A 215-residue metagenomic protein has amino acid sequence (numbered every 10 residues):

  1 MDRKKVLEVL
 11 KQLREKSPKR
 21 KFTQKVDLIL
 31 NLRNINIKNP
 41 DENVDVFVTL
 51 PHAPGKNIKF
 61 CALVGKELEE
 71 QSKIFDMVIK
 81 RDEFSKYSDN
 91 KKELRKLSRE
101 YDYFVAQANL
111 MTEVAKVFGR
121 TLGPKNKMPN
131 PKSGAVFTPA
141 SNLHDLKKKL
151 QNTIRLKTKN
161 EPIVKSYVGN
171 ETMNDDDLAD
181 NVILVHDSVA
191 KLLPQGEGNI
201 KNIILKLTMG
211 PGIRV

Functional and structural regions predicted by a protein language model:
E8-K16: Interdomain regulatory linker/hinge segments that flank or connect interaction modules in polarity/junction/synaptic
K16-E70, K86, N90-K92: Translation machinery proteins
R20-K25, L192-I204: Flexible, glycine/charged-enriched surface loops at secondary-structure junctions
V64, V168-N170, L207-M209: Flexible glycine-/small-residue-rich
Q71-S72, G123, L205: Residue-level signature of catalytic and energy-coupling elements of molecular machines, predominantly ATP/GTP-dependent
R81-L178, I183: Long, charge-patterned amphipathic alpha-helical coiled-coil/hairpin "stalk" segments used as oligomerization
D180-P194: A conserved acidic, glycine/proline-rich C-terminal tail/linker
I204-V215: C-terminal edge-of-domain segments
